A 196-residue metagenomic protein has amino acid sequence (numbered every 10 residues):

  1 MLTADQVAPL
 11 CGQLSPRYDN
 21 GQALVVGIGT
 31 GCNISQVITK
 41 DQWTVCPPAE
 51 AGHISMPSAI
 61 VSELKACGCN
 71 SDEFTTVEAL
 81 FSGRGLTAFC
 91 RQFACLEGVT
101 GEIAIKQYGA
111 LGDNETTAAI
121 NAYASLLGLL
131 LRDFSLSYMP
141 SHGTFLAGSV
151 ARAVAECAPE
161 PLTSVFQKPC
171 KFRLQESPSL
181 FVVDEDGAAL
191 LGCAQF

Functional and structural regions predicted by a protein language model:
M1-F74, L80, T87, C193: Phosphate-binding/catalytic loop of phosphoryl-transfer enzymes
S15, Q36-T39, L64-F196: ATP-binding/phosphotransfer module of carbohydrate and carboxylate kinases, centering on a glycine-rich
